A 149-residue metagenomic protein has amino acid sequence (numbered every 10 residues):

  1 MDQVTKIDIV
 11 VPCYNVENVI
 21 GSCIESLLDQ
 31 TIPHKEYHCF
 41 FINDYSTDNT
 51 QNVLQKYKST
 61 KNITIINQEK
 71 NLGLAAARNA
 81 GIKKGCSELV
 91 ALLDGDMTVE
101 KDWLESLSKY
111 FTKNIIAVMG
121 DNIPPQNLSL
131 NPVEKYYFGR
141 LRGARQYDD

Functional and structural regions predicted by a protein language model:
K6-D8, H38: Cell-envelope/extracellular polymer assembly enzymes that use nucleotide-activated donors
V16-Q30: Short, well-formed alpha-helical segments that are part of the catalytic scaffolds of diverse glycosyltransferases
S26, N43-N52, M97: A conserved acidic beta->alpha catalytic loop
E36-Y45, I66-Q68, G95: Short beta-strand/loop segment that forms part of the nucleotide-sugar
Q68-G85: Glycine-rich, basic loop-to-helix element that forms the pyrophosphate-binding segment of sugar-nucleotide handling
V90: Short aromatic/hydrophobic "clamp" motif used to bind/position activated sugar donors
D102-P132: Conserved donor NDP-sugar-binding/catalytic core segment of glycosyltransferases
D121, Q126, P132-D149: Short, flexible, basic/aromatic active-site loop/helix in glycosyltransferases
